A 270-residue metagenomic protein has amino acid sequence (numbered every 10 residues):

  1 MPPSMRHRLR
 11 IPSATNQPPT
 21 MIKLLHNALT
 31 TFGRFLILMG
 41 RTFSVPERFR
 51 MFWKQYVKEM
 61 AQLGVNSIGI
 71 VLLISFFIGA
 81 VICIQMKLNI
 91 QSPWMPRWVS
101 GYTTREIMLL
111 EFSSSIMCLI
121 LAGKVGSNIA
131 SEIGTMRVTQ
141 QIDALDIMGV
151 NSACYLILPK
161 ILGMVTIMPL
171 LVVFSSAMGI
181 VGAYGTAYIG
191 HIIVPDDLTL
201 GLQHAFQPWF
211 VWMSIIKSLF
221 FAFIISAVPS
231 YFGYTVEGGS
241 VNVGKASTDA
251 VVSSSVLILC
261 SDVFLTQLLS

Functional and structural regions predicted by a protein language model:
T15-K54, E237: Short, membrane-interfacial amphipathic segments enriched in basic
L63-I116, I120: Active-site cofactor/substrate anionic-group-binding motifs, chiefly glycine- and Lys/Arg-rich phosphate-binding loops
G64, I68, L72, F112 (+4 more regions): Selective transmembrane-helix segments that form parts of the transport pathway or gating/packing helices in multipass
I74-F77, L121, L158-A187, F220 (+3 more regions): Hydrophobic alpha-helical transmembrane segments that constitute the membrane-spanning cores of multi-pass membrane
Q85-L109, S176-L219, A227-A246, L268-S270: Membrane-interfacial helix-loop-helix connectors in multipass membrane proteins
S100-D143, V228: Hydrophobic alpha-helical transmembrane segments of multi-pass membrane transport proteins
I133-L158, S240-V243: Short cytoplasmic-facing helical segments at TM-TM junctions of multi-pass membrane proteins
V243, D249-L265: Final/C-terminal transmembrane alpha-helix of multipass membrane proteins
